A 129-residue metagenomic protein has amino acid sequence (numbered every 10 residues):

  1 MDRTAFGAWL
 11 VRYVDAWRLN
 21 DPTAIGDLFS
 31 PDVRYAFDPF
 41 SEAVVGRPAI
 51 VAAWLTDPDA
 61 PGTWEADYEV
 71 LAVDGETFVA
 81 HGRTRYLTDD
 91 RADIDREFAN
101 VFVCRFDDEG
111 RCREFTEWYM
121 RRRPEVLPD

Functional and structural regions predicted by a protein language model:
M1-A5, V51-D129: A beta-strand edge to alpha-helix "cap/lid" segment located at domain peripheries
M1-P31, D129: Short, low-complexity N-terminal intrinsically disordered segments enriched in polar/charged residues
Y13, I25-G26, V33, G46 (+4 more regions): Hydrophobic pocket/interface hotspot
L28, A36, A53: Residues that scaffold the ATP/ADP-binding catalytic core of kinase and kinase-like folds
V33-Y35, R85-Y86: Short beta-strand segments in beta-sandwich/barrel cores
R34-V45, D59, W118: A short gly/proline-enriched turn/hairpin at secondary-structure junctions
